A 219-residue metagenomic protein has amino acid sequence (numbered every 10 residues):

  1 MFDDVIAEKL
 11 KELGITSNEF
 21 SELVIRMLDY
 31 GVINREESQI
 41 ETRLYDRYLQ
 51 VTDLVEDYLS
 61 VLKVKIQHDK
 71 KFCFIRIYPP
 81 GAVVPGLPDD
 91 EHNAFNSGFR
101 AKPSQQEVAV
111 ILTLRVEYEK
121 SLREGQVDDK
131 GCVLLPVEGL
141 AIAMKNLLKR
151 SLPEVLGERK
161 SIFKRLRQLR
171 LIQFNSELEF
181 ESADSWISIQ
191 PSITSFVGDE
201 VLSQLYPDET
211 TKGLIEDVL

Functional and structural regions predicted by a protein language model:
M1-N96: Eukaryotic partner-binding/assembly regions in large regulatory complexes
F2, K9, L13, S17-L23 (+2 more regions): Leucine-rich, amphipathic alpha-helical/linker segments
I6-I15, H92-V133: Short alpha-helical segments that sit at the start of domains
V32-R43, G125-N146: Short acidic, hydrophobic short linear motifs in intrinsically disordered regions
L49-V55, R150-Q168: Short amphipathic alpha-helical interaction segments
V61-H68, F163, R167-F180: A short, conserved structural fragment
C73-P79, Q173-V201: Accessory beta->alpha helical hairpin/"wing" motif in late/C-terminal subdomains of nucleic-acid enzymes
V84-G98, I189-L219: Short, amphipathic alpha-helical interaction segments positioned at domain boundaries
